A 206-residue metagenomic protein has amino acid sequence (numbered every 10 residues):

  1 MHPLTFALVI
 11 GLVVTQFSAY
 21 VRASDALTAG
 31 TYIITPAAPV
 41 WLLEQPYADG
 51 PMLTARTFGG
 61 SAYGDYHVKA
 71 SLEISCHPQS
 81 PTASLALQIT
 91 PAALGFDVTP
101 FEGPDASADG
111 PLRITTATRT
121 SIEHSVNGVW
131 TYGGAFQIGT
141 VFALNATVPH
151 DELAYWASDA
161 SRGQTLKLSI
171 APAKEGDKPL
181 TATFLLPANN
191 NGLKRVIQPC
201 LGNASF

Functional and structural regions predicted by a protein language model:
M1-A7: Bacterial N-terminal signal peptides that target proteins for export
A7-Q16: Bacterial N-terminal signal peptides
Y20-F206: A generic "folded-domain core" signal
